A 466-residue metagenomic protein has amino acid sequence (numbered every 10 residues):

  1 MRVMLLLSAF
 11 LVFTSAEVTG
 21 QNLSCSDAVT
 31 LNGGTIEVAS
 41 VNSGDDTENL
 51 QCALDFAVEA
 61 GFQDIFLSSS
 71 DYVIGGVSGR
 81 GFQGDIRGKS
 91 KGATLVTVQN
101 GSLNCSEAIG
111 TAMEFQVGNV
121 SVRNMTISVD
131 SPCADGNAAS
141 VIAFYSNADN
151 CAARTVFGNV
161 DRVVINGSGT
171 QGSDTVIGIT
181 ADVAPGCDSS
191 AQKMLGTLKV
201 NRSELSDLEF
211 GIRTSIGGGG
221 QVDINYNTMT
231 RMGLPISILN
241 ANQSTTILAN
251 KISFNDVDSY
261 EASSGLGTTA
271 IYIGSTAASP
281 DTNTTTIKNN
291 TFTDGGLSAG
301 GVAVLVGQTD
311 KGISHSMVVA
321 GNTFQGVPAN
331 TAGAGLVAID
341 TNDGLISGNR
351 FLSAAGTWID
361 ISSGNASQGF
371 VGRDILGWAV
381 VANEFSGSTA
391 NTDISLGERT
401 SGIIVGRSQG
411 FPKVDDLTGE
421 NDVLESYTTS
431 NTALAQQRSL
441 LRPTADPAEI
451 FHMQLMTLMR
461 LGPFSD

Functional and structural regions predicted by a protein language model:
M4, F10, V18, V423 (+1 more regions): Enriched but not universal
V18-C52: Right-handed parallel beta-helix/beta-solenoid
G44-L54, V58-D85, K89-E107, M125-I127: N-terminal extracellular ligand-recognition/capping segment immediately after the signal peptide
L50, Q99-E114, C133-A152, Q171-L195 (+8 more regions): Extracellular beta-strand/beta-solenoid scaffold signature
L67, Y72-G76, T94-Q99, R123 (+7 more regions): Beta-strand-rich extracellular passenger or scaffold domains
D85-K89, A108-S168, T197, N201-E204 (+1 more regions): Parallel beta-helix/beta-solenoid
G372, L376-Q437: Leucine-rich solenoid repeat scaffolds
